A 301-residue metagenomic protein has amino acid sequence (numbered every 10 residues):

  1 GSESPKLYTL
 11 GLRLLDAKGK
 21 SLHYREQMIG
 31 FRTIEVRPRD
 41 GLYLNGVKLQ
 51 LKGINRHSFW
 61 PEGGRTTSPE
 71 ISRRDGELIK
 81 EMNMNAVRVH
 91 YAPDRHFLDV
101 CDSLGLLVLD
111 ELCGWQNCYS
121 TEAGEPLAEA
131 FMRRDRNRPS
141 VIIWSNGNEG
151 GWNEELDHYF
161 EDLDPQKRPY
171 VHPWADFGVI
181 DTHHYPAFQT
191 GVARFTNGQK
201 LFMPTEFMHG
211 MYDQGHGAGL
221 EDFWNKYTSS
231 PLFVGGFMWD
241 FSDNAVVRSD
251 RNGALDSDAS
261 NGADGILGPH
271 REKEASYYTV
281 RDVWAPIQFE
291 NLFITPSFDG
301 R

Functional and structural regions predicted by a protein language model:
G1-R95, D99-V108, P126-A130, N137-I143 (+4 more regions): Secreted/periplasmic carbohydrate-active enzymes, especially glycoside hydrolases
G76-I79, N85-A275: Substrate-binding/catalytic cleft of secreted carbohydrate-active enzymes, primarily glycoside hydrolases
